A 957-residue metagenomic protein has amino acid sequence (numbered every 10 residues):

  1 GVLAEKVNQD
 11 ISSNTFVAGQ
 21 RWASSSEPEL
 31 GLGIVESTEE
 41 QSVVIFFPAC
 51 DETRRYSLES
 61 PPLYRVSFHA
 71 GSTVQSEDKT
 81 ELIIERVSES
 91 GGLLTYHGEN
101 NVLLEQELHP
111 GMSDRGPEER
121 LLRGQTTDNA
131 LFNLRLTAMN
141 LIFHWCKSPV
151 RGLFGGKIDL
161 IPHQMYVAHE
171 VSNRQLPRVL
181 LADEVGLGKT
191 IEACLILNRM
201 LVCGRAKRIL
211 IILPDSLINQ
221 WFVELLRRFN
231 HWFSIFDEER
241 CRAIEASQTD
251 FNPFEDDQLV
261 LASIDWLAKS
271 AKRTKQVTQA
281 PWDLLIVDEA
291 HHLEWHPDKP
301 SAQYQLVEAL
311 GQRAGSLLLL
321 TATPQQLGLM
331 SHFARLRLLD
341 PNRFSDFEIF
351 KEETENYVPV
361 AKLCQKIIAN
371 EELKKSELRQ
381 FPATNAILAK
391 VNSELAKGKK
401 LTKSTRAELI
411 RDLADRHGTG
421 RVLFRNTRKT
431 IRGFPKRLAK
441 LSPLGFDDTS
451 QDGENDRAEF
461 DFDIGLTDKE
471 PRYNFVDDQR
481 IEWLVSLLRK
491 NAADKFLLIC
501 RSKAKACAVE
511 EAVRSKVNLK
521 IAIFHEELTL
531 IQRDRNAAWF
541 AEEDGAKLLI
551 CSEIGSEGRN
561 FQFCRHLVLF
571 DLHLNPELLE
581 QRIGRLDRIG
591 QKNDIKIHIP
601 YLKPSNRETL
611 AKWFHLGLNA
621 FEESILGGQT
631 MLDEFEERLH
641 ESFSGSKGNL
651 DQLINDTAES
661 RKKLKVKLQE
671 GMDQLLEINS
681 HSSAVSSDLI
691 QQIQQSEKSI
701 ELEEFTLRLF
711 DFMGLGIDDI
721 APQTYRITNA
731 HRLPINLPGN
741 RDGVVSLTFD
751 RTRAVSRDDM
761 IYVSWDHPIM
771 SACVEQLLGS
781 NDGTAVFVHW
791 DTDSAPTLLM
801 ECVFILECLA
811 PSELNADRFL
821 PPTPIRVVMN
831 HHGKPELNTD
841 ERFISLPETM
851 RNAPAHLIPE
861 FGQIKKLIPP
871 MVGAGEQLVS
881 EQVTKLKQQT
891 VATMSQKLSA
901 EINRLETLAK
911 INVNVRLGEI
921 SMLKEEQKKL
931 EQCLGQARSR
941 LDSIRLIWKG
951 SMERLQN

Functional and structural regions predicted by a protein language model:
V2-G152, D159, Y166, E170 (+4 more regions): Accessory nucleic-acid engagement/destabilization modules that flank
T38, Y64, K375-K399, K403-T405 (+6 more regions): Charged, non-catalytic accessory extensions
G111-E119, T126-F132, F143-I158, H163-Q164 (+8 more regions): SF2 helicase/translocase NTPase motor core, specifically the RecA-like lobe 1 inter-motif segment between Walker
L176-I196: Walker A/P-loop
S270, L327-G328, C507-E510, I550-R565 (+1 more regions): SF2 helicase motor core recognition
P281, S331-A334, R559-L572, K596-I599: A short beta-strand element within the Helicase C-terminal
A314-G328: Conserved helicase ATPase motor motifs in RecA-like P-loop NTPase domains
E577-I583, R588-L668: A conserved SF2-helicase RecA2
